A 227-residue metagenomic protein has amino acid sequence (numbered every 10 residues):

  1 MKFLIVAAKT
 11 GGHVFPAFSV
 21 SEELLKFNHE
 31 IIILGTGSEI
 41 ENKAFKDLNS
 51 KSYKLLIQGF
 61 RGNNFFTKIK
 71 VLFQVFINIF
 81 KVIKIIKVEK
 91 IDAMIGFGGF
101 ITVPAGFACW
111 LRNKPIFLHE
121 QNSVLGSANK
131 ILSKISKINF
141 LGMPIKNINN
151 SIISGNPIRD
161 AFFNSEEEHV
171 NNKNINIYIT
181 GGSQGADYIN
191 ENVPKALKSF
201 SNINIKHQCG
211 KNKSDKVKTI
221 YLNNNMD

Functional and structural regions predicted by a protein language model:
M1-L4, I175-N176: Extreme N-terminal starter segment of soluble prokaryotic enzymes
K2, E30, S50-K51, W110-E168: Active-site-proximal region of nucleotide-activated glycan assembly enzymes, centered on histidine/acidic-rich loops
K2, V82-I101, P115-H119: Short N-terminal targeting/anchoring amphipathic segment
F3-A8, F27-Q74: Conserved nucleotide-sugar phosphate-binding/catalytic loop shared by glycosyltransferases and other
I5-F18, D187: A short, glycine/small-residue-rich beta-strand->loop->alpha-helix junction that serves as a flexible
E39, L48, F163-D227: Donor-nucleotide binding loops and adjacent catalytic segments primarily of GT-B fold Leloir glycosyltransferases
E39-K43, I91-R112: An aromatic- and histidine-rich active-site surface loop
N64-A93: An amphipathic, basic-hydrophobic alpha-helix
